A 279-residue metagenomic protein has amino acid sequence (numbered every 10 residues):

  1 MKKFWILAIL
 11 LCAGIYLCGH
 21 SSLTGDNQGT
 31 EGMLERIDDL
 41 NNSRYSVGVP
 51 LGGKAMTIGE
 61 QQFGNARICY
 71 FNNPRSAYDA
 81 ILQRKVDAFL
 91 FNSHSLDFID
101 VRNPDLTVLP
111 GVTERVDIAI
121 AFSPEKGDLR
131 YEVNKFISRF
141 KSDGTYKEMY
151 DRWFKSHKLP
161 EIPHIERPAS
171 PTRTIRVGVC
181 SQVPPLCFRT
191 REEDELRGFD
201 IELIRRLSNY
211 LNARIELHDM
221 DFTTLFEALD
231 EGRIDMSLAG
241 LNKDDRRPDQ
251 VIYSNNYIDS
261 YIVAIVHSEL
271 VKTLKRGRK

Functional and structural regions predicted by a protein language model:
K2-K3, H20-T24, G29-M33, N41-R44 (+7 more regions): Extracytoplasmic small-molecule ligand-binding "clamshell" domains of the periplasmic binding protein/Venus flytrap
A8-Y16: Hydrophobic membrane-insertion alpha-helices, especially the h-region of bacterial N-terminal signal peptides
S21, G53-K54, E60, E114-P160 (+2 more regions): Extended ligand-binding regions for polar small-molecule ligands
G29, S93, D97-N134, P160-I162 (+3 more regions): Periplasmic-binding protein-like
G29-Y45, N255, V266-K279: Flexible hinge/capping segments at coil-to-helix
G59, L96-I99, Y150, L229: Hydrophobic packing residues within well-ordered alpha-helices of enzyme cores
A66-R67, L106-V108, I234-D235, S254-Y257: Short, hinge-like loop/turn segments at secondary-structure boundaries
R233, S237, L241, D259-H267 (+1 more regions): C-terminal structured domain segments across diverse proteins
